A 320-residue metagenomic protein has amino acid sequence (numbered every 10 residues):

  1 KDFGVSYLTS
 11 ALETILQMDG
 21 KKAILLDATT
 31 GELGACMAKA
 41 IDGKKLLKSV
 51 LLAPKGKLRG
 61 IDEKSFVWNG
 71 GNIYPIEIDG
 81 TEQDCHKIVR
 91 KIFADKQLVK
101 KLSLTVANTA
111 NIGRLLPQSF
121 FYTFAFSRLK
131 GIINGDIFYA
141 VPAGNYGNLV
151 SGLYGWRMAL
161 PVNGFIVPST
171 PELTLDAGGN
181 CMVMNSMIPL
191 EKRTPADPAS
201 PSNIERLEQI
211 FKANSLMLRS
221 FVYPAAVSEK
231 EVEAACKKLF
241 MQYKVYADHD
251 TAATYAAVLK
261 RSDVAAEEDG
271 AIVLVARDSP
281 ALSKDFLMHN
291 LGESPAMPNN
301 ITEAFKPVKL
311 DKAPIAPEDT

Functional and structural regions predicted by a protein language model:
D2-T320: PLP-dependent amino-acid enzyme catalytic core
